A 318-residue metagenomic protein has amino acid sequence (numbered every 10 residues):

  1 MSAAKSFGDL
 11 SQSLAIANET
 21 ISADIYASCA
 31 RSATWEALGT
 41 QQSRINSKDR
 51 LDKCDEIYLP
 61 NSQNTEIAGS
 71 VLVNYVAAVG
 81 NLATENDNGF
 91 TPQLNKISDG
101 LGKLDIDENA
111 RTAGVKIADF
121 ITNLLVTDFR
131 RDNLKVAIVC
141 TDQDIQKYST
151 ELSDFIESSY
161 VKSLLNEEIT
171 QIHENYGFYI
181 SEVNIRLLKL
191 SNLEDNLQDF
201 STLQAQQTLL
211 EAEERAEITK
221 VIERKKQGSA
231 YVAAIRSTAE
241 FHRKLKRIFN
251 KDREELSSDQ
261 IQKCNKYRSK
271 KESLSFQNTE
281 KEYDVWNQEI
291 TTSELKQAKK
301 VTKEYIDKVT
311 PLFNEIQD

Functional and structural regions predicted by a protein language model:
M1-S2, I316-D318: Short, solvent-exposed mixed-charge patches
S2-K116, L256-S257, I261-Q277, K281-A298: N-terminal Sec/ER secretory leader and immediately downstream segment of secreted/extracellular precursors
S6-D9, S13-I16, T20, I67-N74 (+13 more regions): Charged, amphipathic alpha-helical oligomerization/scaffolding segments
T20, T34, T40, T65 (+16 more regions): Residue-identity detector for threonine
V73-V76, G80, S98, G102 (+5 more regions): Alpha-helical repeat scaffolds in large eukaryotic proteins
V79, I180-V183, I235, N287 (+1 more regions): Generic alpha-helical secondary structure signal
I106-S269, S273: Extended amphipathic alpha-helical interaction segments
